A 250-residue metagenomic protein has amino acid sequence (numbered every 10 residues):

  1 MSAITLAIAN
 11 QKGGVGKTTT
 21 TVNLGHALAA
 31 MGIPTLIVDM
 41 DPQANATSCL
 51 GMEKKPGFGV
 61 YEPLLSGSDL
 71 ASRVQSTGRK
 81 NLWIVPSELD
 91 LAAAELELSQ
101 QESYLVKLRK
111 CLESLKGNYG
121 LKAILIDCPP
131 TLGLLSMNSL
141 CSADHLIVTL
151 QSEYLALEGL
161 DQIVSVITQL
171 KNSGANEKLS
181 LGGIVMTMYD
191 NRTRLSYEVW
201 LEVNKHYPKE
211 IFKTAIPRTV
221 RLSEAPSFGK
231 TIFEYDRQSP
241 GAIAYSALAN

Functional and structural regions predicted by a protein language model:
M1-N250: P-loop NTP-binding core
